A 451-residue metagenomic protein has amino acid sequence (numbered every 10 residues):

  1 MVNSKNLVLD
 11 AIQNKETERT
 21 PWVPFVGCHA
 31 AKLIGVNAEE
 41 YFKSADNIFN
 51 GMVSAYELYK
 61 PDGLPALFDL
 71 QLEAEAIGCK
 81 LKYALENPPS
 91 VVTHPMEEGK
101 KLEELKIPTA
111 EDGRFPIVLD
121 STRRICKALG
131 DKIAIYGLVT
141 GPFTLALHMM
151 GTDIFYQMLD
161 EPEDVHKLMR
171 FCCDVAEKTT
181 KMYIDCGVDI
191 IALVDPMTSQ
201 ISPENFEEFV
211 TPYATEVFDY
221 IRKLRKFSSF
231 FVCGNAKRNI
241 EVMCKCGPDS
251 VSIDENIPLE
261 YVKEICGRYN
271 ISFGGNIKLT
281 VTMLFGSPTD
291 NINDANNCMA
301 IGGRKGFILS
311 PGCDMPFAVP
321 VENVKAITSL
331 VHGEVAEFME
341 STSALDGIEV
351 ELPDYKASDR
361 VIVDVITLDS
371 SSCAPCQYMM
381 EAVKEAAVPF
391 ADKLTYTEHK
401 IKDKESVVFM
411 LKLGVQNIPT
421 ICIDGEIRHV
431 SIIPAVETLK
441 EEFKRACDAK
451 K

Functional and structural regions predicted by a protein language model:
M1-A30, N37-A38, G51, D62 (+3 more regions): Active-site loop segments of alpha/beta catalytic cores
K32-I48, G99-T109, D424: Glycine-/proline-rich flexible loop or hinge segments
A38-L67: Segments that shape or occlude catalytic/ligand-binding pockets
D69-E111, K127, D131-K132: A contiguous, low-structure linker/loop signature
L352-F390: Local sequence-structure signature of Cys/Sec-based thiol-disulfide redox active-site neighborhoods
D392-E405: Thiol-based oxidoreductase modules, predominantly thioredoxin-like and allied folds used for disulfide exchange
K412-C422: Structural micro-motif
I423-K451: Non-catalytic, surface beta->alpha helical segment in thiol-disulfide oxidoreductase systems
